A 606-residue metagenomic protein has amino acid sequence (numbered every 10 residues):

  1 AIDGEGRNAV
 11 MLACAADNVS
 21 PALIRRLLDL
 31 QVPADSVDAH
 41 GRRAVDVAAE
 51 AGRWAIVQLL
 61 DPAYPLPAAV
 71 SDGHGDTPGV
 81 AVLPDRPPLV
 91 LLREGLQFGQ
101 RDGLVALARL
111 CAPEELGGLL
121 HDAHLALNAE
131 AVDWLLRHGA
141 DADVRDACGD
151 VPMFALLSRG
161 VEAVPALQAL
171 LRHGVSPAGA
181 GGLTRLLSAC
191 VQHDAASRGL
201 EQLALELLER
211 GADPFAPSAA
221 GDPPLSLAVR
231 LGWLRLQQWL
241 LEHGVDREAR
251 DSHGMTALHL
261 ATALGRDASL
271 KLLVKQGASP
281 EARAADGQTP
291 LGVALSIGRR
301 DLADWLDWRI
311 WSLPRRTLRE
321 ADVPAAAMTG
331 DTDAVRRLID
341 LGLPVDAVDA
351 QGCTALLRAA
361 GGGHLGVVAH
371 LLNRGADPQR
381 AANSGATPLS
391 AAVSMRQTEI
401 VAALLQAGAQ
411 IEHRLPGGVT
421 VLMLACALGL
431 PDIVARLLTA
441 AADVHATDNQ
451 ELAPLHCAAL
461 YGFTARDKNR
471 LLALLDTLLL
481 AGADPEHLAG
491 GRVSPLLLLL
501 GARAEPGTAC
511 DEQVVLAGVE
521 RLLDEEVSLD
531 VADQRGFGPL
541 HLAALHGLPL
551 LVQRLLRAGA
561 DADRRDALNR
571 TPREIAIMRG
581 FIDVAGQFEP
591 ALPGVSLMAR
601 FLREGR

Functional and structural regions predicted by a protein language model:
D3, D38, D72, D146 (+12 more regions): Ankyrin repeat boundary/linker residues
G6, G41, G75, P88 (+14 more regions): Start-of-repeat signature of ankyrin repeats
D17-V19, G52, G99, L127 (+15 more regions): Ankyrin-repeat intra-repeat helix-capping/turn positions
V19, L23, A55-I56, G103 (+17 more regions): Conserved ankyrin/ankyrin-like repeat signature
R25-P33, L59-P65, V105-A112, D133-D141 (+13 more regions): Ankyrin repeat domain, specifically the short helix-to-loop turn at the C-terminus of the second helix of each repeat
E50, W54-F98, G103-A106, L110-E114 (+12 more regions): Ankyrin-repeat-protein effector appendages
D122-A126, A147-D150, F154-S158, V164-L171 (+16 more regions): Core solenoid repeat modules with strong leucine/isoleucine-rich periodicity, prominently canonical LRR arrays but also
